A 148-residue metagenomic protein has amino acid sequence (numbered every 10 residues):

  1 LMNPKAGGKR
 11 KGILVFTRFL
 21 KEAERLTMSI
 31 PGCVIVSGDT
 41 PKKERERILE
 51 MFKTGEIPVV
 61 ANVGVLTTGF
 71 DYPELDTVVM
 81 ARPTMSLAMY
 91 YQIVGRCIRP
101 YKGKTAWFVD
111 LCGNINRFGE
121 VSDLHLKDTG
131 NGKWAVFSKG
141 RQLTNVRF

Functional and structural regions predicted by a protein language model:
L1-M28, G140-V146: Conserved interdomain hinge at the start of the Helicase C-terminal
L14, E22-R25, P31-T68: Conserved helicase ATPase core of P-loop NTP-dependent helicases/translocases
S29, I48, E74, M89-R96 (+1 more regions): Alpha-helical scaffold elements adjacent to nucleotide-binding pockets in ATP/GTP-utilizing enzyme cores
P31-G32, P73-T77, K102-W107: Short glycine-/polar-rich loops that comprise or flank the Walker A/P-loop and associated switch/sensor motifs
E46, V63, Y72, L87-Y91 (+1 more regions): Amphipathic alpha-helical transducer elements in NTP-driven molecular machines
V59-V79, V94-R99: SF2 helicase motor core recognition
P83, A88-M89, R96-L126: Conserved segment of the helicase C-terminal RecA-like domain
D123-F148: Long, largely alpha-helical accessory region at the distal end of helicase-like NTP-driven motors
